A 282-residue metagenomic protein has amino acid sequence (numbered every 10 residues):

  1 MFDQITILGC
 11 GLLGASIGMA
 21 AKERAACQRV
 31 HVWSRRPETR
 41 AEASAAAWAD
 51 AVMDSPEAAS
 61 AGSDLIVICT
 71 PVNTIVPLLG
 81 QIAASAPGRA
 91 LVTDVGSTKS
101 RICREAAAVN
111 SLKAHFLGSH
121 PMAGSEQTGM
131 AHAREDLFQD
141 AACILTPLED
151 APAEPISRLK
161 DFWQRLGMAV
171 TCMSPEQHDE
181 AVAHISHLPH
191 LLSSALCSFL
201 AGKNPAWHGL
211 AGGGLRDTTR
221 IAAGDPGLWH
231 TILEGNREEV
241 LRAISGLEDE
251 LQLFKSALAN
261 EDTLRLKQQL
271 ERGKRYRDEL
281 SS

Functional and structural regions predicted by a protein language model:
M1-S60, L65: NAD(P)+-binding Rossmann beta1-loop-alpha1 motif at the extreme N-terminus of oxidoreductases
Q4, R29, H115, A142 (+1 more regions): Residues at the starts of beta-strands that form the adenosine-phosphate
E57-A86, A90-L91: Rossmann-like NAD(P)-binding element
C69-P71, G96, P147: Glycine-rich, N-terminal phosphate-binding loop of Rossmann-like dinucleotide-binding domains
L78-A131: Rossmann-like NAD(P)(H) cofactor-binding subdomain of soluble oxidoreductases
E135-R220: Internal alpha-helical scaffold of NAD(P)-dependent oxidoreductase catalytic cores
A206-G273: Interdomain hinge/lid region at the active-site interface of Rossmann-like NAD(P)-dependent oxidoreductases
